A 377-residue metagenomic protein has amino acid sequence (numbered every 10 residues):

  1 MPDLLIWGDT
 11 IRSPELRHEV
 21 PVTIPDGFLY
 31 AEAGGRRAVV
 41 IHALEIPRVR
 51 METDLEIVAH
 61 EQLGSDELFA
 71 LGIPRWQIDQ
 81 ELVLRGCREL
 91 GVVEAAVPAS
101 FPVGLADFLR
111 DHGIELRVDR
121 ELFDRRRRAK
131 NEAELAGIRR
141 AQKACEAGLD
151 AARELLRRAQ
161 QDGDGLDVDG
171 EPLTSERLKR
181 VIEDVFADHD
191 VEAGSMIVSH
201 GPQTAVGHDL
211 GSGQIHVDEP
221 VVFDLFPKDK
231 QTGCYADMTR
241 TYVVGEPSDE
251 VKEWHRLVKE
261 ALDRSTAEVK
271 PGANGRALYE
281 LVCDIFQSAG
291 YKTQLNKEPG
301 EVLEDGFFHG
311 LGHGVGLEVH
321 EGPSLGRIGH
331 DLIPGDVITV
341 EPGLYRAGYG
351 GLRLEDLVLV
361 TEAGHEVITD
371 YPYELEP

Functional and structural regions predicted by a protein language model:
M1-P377: Active-site neighborhoods and metal-handling regions in enzymes and metal-associated proteins
